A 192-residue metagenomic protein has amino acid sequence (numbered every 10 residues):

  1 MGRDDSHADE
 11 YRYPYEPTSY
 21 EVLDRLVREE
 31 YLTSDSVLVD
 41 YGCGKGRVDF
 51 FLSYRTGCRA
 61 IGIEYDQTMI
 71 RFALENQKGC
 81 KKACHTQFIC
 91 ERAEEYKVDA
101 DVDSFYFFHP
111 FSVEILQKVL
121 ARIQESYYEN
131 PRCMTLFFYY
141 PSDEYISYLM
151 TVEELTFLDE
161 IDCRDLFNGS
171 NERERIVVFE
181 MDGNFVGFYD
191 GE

Functional and structural regions predicted by a protein language model:
M1-T33: S-adenosyl-L-methionine
D35-G42: Conserved class I S-adenosyl-L-methionine
G46-F50: Glycine-rich SAM-binding Motif I of class I
C58-I63: Short beta-strand element of Class I
D66: Conserved SAM/SAH-binding beta-strand->alpha-helix loop
A73-L74: Conserved SAM-binding loop
A83-R92: Conserved SAM-binding strand-loop segment of SAM-dependent methyltransferases
E114-R175: C-terminal substrate-binding/active-site "lid" region of AdoMet-derived donor-dependent transferases
